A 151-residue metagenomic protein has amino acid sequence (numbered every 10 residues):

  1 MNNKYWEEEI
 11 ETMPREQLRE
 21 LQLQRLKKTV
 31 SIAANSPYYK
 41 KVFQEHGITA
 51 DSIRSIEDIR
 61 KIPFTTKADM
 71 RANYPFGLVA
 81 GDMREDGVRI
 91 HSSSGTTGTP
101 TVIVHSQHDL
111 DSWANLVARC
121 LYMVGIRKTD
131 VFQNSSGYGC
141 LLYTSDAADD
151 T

Functional and structural regions predicted by a protein language model:
M1-S92, T97-N115, R119-M123, R127-K128: Nucleotide 5′-phosphate-binding alpha/beta core
D111, L141-L142: Loop/helix-junction capping segments adjacent to catalytic residues or to phosphate/diphosphate-binding pockets
V131-N134: Short, well-ordered beta-strand segments
S136-C140: Conserved AMP-binding
Y143-T151: Single conserved hydrophobic/aromatic residue that forms the stacking wall/gate of nucleotide- or nucleobase-binding
